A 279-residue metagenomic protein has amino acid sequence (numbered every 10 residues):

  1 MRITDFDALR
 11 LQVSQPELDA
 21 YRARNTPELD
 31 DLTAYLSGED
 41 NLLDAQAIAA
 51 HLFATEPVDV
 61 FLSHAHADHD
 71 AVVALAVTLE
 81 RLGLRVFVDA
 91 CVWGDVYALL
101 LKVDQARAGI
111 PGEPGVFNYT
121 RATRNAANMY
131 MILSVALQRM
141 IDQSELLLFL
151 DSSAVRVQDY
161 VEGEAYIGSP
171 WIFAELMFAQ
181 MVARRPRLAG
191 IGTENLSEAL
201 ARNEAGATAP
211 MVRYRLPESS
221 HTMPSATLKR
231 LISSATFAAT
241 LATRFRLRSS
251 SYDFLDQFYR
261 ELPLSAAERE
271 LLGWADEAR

Functional and structural regions predicted by a protein language model:
M1-H51, R184-R279: C-terminal interaction surface of TIR/SEFIR-family domains
M1-S144, P263-R279: Conserved N-terminal substructure of TIR/SEFIR domains
D70-A71, G94-A98, R156-D159, S197-L200: Short catalytic/ligand-binding loop motif for oxyanion handling, primarily in non-cytosolic enzymes, centered on
Y119-A122, V135, D142, M181-S197: Acidic, metal/cofactor-coordinating or nucleic-acid-engaging core segments within structured domains
N128-M129, V155-R185: Conserved TIR/SEFIR loop-to-helix hotspot centered on a Trp-containing motif with a nearby acidic residue
D151: Glycine-rich, N-terminal phosphate-binding loop of Rossmann-like dinucleotide-binding domains
